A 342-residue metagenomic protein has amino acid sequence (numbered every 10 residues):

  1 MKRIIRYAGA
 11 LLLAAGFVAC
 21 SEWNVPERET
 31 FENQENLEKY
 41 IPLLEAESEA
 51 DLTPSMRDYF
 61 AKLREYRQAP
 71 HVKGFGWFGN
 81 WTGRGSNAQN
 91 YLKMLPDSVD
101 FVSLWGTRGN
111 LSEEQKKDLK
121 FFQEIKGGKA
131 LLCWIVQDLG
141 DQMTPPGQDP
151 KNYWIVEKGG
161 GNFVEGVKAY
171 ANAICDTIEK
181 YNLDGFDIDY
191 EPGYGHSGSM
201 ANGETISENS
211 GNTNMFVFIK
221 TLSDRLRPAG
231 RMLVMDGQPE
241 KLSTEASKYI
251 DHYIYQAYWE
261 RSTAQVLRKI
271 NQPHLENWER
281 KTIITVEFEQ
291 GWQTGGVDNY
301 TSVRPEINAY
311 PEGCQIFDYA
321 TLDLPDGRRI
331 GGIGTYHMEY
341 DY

Functional and structural regions predicted by a protein language model:
R3-A10: Sec-dependent signal peptide recognition, specifically the positively charged N-region followed immediately by
A10-L12, V266: Acidic/proline-rich low-complexity IDRs
L12-A14, E38: Compositionally biased amphipathic helical and low-complexity segments enriched in hydrophobic
A15-A19: C-terminal motif of bacterial Sec signal peptides marking the signal peptidase cleavage site
C20-Y342: Secreted glycan hydrolases and related glycan-binding modules that recognize and/or cleave
